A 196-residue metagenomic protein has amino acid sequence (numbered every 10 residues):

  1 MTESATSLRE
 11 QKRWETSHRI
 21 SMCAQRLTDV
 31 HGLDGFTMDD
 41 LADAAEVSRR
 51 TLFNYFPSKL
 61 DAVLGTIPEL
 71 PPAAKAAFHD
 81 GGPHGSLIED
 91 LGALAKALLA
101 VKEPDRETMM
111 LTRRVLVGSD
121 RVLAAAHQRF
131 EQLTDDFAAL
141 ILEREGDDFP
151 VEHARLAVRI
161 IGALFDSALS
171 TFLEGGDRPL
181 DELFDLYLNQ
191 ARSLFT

Functional and structural regions predicted by a protein language model:
M1-A44: Basic, helix-initiating cap at the start of DNA-binding domains
E3, E174-T196: C-terminal peripheral helix-coil segments that are non-catalytic and often amphipathic
V47-F56: Short hydrophobic/aromatic patch on the recognition helix
S58-V63, A73: Short amphipathic alpha-helical segment with a characteristic S/N-K-E followed by hydrophobic residues
E69-A76, E107-D135: Short secondary-structure transition hinges
A73-T112: Hydrophobic alpha-helical connector segments
L116, A124, V151-S170, L183-A191: Hydrophobic alpha-helical segments that form the core of small-molecule binding pockets and/or dimer interfaces
D120-E145, E152-R159, S167: Amphipathic alpha-helical packing segments from all-alpha helical-bundle domains
